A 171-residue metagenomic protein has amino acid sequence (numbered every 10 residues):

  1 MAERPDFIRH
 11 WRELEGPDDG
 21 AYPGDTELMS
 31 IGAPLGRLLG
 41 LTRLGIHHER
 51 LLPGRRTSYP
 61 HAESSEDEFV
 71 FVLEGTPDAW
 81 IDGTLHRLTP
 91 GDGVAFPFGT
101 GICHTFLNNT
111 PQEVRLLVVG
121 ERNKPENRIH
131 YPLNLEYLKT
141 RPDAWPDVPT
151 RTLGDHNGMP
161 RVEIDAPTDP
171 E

Functional and structural regions predicted by a protein language model:
M1-R43, H130-Y131, L135-E171: A short, N-terminal "cap"/entry segment at the start of jelly-roll beta-barrel domains of the cupin/DSBH fold
M29-P34, H47-E63, G101: Conserved short histidine dyad/triad with adjacent acidic residue
L41-I46, S64-D67, V72-E74, T89 (+2 more regions): Short connector loops at helix/strand junctions that flank enzyme active sites, especially segments positioning acidic
H48-L52, A62-W80, V119-E121: Short, conserved beta-strand element in jelly-roll/cupin
S58, H86, N127-I129: Short beta-strand segments
G75, G91, F106: Short hydrophobic/aromatic patches on the structural cores and recognition surfaces of FHA
G83-F98: Short acidic-glycine-tyrosine-enriched beta hairpin
F98-E126: Ligand-binding loop in jelly-roll beta-barrel domains
